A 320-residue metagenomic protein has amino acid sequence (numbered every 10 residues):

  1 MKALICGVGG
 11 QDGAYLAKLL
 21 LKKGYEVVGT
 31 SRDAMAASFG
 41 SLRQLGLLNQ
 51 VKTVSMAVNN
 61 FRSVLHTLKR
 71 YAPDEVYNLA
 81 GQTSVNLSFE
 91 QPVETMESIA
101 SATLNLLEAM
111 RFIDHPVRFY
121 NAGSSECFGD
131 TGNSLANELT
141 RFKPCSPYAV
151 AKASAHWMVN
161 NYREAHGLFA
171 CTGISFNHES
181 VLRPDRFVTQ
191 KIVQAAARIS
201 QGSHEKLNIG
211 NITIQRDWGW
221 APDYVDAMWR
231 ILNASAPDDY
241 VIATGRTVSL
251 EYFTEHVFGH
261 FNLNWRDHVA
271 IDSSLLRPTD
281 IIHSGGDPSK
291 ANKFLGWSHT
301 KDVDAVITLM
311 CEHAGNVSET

Functional and structural regions predicted by a protein language model:
M1-H178, W297, K301, T308-M310: N-terminal Rossmann-like NAD(P)+-binding domain of SDR-like oxidoreductases, especially those catalyzing
I5, E26, S146, P184-D185 (+2 more regions): A general, composition-driven signal for non-globular sequence regions
Y15, G40, H66, L87-E90 (+4 more regions): Generic recognition of short, well-ordered alpha-helical segments
K22, G29-T30, M56, V188-Q190 (+1 more regions): C-terminal substrate-binding subdomain of Rossmann-fold SDR/epimerase-dehydratase oxidoreductases
T103-L104, A153-N160, Q190-Q194, D226 (+1 more regions): Conserved active-site helix of classical SDR/Rossmann-fold NAD(P)-dependent CH-OH oxidoreductases
Y120, S134, C171, D185 (+3 more regions): Residues that recognize and position ribonucleotide moieties
T140, P144-A151, V181-T189, D217-W220: The catalytic Tyr-centered alpha-helix of NAD(P)H-dependent dehydrogenases
